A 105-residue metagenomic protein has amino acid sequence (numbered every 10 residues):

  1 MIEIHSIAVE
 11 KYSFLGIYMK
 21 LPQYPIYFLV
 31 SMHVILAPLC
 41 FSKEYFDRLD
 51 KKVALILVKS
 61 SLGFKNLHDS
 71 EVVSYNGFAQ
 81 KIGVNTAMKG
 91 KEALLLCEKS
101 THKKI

Functional and structural regions predicted by a protein language model:
M1-I105: Residues that scaffold, gate, or flank divalent-cation-dependent active/transport sites
